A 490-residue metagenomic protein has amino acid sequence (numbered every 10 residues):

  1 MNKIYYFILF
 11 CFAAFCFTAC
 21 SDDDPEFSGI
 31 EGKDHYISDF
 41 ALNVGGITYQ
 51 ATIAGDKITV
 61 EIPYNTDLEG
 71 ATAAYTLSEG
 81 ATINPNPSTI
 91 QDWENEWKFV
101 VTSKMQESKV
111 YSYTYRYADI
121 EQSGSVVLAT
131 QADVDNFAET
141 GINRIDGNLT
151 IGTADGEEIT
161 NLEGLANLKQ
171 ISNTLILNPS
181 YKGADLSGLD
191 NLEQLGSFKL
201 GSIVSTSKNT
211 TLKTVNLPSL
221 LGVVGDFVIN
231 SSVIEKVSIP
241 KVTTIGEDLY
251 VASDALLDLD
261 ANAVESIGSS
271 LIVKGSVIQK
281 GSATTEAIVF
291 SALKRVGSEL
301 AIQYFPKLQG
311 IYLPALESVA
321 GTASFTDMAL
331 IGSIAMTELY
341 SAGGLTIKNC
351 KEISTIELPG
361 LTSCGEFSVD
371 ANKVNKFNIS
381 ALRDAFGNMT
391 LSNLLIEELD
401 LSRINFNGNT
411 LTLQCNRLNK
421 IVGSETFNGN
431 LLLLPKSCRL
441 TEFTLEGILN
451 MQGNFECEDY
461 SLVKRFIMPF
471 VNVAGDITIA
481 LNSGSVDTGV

Functional and structural regions predicted by a protein language model:
M1-I8: Bacterial N-terminal signal peptides that target proteins for export
C16-A19: C-terminal motif of bacterial Sec signal peptides marking the signal peptidase cleavage site
S21-A138, I142-L149, N167-N173, E193: Beta-rich interaction/scaffold domains
G45-A51, G80-N84, A166, S219 (+7 more regions): Small-residue (G/S/T/A) turn/hinge positions that recur once per unit in extracellular repeat modules
L68-E79, F290, L401, G423-S424 (+2 more regions): Extended Gly/Ser/Thr-rich low-complexity repeat segments, especially those forming or decorating extracellular
V126-A129, D146-T160, S172-G188, Q194-E235 (+11 more regions): Concave beta-strand-loop units of leucine-rich repeat
V134-E139, N161-E163, L186, L259 (+1 more regions): Disulfide-braced loops of extracellular cysteine-rich modules
